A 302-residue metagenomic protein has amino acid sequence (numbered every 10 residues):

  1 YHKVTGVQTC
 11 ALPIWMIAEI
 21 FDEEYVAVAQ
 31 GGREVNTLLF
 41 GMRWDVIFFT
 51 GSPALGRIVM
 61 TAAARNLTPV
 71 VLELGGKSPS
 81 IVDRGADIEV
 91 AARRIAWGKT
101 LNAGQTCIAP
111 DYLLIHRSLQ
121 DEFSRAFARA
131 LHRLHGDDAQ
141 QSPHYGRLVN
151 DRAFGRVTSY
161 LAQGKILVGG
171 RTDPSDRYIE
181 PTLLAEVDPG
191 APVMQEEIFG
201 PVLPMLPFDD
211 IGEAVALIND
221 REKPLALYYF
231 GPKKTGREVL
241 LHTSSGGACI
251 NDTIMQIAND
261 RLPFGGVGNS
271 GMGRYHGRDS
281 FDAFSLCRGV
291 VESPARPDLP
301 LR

Functional and structural regions predicted by a protein language model:
Y1-C10: Single conserved hydrophobic/aromatic residue that forms the stacking wall/gate of nucleotide- or nucleobase-binding
T9-I20: Extended, low-polarity segments enriched in aliphatic/aromatic residues
A11, V35, L55-R57, K77-I81 (+1 more regions): Short gly/pro/ser/thr-enriched loop/turn and capping motifs at secondary-structure boundaries
P13, V59, Y160, G236-V239: Aromatic/hydrophobic pocket-lining residues that form π-stacking "cages" and hydrophobic walls in ligand
A27-D45: A structured beta-alpha segment of the ubiquitous adenosine-cofactor-binding alpha/beta core
R33-V35, A54-L55, R65, K234-T235: Short alpha-helical
V46, A54-P189, I250, L299-P300: ALDH superfamily catalytic-core signature
I81, Y178-R302: Conserved C-terminal structural/oligomerization subdomain of aldehyde/semialdehyde dehydrogenase
